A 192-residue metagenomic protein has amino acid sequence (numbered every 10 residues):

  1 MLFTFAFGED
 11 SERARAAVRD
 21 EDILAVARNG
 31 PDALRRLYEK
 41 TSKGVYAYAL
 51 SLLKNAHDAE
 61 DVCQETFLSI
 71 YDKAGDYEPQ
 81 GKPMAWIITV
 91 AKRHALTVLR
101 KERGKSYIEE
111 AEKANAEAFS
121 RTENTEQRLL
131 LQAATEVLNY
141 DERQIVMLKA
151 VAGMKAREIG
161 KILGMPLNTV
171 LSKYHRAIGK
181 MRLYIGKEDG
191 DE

Functional and structural regions predicted by a protein language model:
M1-A14, S106, N124, K161-G164 (+1 more regions): C-terminal edge and immediately downstream basic/flexible tail or linker adjoining helix-turn-helix-like DNA-binding
M1-G44, S51, E192: N-terminal module of bacterial RNA polymerase sigma factors
F3, L37-A56, K73, T135 (+1 more regions): Amphipathic, Lys/Arg- and hydrophobic-enriched alpha-helical face
F3-F5, A16, T97, G104-Q132 (+1 more regions): Internal acidic/polar
R28, K54-A56, E65-K82, K101-R103: Sigma70-family region 2
A47, D61-L68, G81-R93: Structural recognition of an alpha-helix C-terminal capping motif at a helix-to-coil junction
G75-P79, T89-E109: Arg/Lys-rich amphipathic alpha helix in sigma70-family domain 2
K92, L96, E142, V151 (+2 more regions): DNA-recognition helix of helix-turn-helix
